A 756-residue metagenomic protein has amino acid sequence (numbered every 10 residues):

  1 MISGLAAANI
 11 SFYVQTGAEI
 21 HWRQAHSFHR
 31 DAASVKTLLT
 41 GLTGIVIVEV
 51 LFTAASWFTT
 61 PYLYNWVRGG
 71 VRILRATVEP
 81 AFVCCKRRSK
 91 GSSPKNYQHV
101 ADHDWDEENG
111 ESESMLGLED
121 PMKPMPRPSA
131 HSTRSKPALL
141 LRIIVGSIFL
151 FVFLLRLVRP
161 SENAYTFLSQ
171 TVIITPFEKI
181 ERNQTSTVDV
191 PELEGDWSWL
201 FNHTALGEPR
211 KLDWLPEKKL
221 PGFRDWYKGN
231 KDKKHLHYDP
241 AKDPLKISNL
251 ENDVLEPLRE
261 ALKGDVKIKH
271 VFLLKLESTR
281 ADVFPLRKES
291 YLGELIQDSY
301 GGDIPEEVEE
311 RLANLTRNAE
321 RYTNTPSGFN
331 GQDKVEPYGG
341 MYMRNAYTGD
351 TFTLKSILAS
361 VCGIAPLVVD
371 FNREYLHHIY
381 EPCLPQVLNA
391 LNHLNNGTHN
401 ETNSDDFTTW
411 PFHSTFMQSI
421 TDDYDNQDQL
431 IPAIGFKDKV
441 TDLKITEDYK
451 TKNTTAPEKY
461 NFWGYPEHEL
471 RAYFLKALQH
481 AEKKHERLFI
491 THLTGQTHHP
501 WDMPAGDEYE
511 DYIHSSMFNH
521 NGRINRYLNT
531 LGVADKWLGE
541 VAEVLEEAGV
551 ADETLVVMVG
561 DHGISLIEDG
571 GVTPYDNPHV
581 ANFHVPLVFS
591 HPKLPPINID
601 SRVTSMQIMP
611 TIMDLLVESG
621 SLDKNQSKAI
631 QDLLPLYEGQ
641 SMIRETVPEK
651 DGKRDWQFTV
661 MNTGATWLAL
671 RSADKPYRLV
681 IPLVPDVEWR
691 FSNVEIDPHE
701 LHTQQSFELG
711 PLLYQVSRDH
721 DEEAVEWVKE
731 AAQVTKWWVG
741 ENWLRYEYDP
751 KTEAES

Functional and structural regions predicted by a protein language model:
M1-L206, T752-S756: Transmembrane and membrane-interface helices of multi-pass, inner-membrane envelope-modifying transferases
G117-R127, V145-L273, S278-S515: Active-site-proximal alpha/beta segments of enzymes that process anionic O-linked groups
D232-H237, P257, H468-H485, Y509-T554 (+2 more regions): A long, amphipathic alpha-helix that forms part of the scaffold/cap immediately adjacent to metal-dependent active
G264-R287, L388, H485-G495, L531-A534 (+6 more regions): Beta-strand elements within well-structured catalytic alpha/beta cores of enzymes that handle phosphate/sulfate esters
R287-Y291, E546-L594: Histidine-centered active-site microenvironments of extracellular/periplasmic hydrolases and transferases
M341-V368, H514, T573-Q626: Substrate-binding rim/cap in mid-to-C-terminal beta-strand-loop elements of soluble/periplasmic
V369-Y375, P457-F462, G522-N529, P574-D576 (+4 more regions): Active-site rim elements
T454-P457, W463-Y465, G620-S756: Phosphate/adenylate-binding glycine loop and adjacent helical scaffold
